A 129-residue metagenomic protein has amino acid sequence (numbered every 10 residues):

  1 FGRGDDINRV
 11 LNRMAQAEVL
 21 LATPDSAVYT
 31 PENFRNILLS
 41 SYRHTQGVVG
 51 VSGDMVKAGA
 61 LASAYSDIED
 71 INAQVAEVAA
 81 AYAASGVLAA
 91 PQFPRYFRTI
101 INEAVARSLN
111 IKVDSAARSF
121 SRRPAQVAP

Functional and structural regions predicted by a protein language model:
F1-P129: Short hydrophobic alpha-helices and adjacent helix-cap/hinge residues
